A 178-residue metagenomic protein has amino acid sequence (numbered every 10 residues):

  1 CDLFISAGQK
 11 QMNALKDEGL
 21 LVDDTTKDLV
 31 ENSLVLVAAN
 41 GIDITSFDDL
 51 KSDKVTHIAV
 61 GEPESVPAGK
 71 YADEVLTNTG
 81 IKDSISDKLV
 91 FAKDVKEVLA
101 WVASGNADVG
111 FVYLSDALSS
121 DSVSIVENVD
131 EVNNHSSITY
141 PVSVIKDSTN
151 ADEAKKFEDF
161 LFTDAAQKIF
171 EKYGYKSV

Functional and structural regions predicted by a protein language model:
C1-S6: Periplasmic-binding protein-like
G8-G19, V30, A38-V178: Exported/periplasmic ABC-transporter solute-binding proteins
L21-D23: Short glycine-enriched, charge-decorated loop/helix-capping segments at active-site entrances that position
T25-L34: Short, glycine-/small- and polar/acidic-enriched structural segments that line small-molecule recognition paths
